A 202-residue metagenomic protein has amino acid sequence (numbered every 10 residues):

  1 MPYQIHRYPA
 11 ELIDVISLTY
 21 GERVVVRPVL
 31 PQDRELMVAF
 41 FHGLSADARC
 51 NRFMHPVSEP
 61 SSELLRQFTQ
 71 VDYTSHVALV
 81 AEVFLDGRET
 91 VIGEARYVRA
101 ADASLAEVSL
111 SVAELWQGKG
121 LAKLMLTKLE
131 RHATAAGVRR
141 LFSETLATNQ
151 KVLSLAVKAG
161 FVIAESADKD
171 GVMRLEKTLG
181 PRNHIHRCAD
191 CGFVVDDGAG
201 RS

Functional and structural regions predicted by a protein language model:
M1-S202: Long, contiguous binding/interaction regions
